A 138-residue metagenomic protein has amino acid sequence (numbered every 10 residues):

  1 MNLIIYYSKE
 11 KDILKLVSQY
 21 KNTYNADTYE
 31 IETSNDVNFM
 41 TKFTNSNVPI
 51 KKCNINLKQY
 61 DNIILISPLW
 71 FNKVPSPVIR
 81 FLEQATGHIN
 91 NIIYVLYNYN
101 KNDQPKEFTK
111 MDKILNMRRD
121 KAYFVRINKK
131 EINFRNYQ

Functional and structural regions predicted by a protein language model:
M1-I66, N72-S76, R80-E83, N116-R118: N-terminal beta1-alpha1-beta2 submodule of the flavodoxin-like/Rossmannoid cofactor-binding fold
D36-T41, Q104-P105, K130-I132: Short, charged, surface-exposed secondary-structure boundary motifs
L65-S67, V95-Y97: Conserved beta-strand segments of the P-loop GTPase G domain that flank and frequently precede/overlap
W70-N72, N100-K101: Short acidic, S/G/P-rich loop/turn micro-motifs used as interaction or catalytic elements
G87-I92, M117: A short helix->loop->beta-strand "cap" motif at the edges of active sites that frequently abuts
L96-N102, I127-K129: Short beta-alpha junction loops
N100-K113: Glycine-rich, charge-decorated loop segments at or immediately adjacent to ligand/cofactor-binding or catalytic sites
R119-Q138: Glycine-rich phosphate/pyrophosphate-binding loop and the adjoining helix
